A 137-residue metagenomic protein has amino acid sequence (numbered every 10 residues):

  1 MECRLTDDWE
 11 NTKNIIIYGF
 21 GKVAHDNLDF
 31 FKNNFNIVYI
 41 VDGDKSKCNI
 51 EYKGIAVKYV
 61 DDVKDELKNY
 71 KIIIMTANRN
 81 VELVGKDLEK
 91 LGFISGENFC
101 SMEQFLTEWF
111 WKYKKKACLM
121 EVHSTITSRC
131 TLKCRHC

Functional and structural regions predicted by a protein language model:
M1-K114: Hydrophobic, well-ordered beta-alpha structural blocks that scaffold small-molecule cofactor pockets
K112-H136: N-terminal pre-triad scaffold of radical SAM enzymes
